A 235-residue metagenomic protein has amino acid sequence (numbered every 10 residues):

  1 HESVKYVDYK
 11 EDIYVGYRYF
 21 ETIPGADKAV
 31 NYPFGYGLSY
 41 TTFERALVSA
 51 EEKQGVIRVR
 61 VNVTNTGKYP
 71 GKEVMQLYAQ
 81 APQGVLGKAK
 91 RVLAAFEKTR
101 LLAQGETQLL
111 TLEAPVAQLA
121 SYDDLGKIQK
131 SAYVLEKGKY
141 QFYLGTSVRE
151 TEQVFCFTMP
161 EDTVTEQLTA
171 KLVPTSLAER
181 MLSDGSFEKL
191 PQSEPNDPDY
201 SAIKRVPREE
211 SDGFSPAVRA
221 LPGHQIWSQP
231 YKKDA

Functional and structural regions predicted by a protein language model:
H1-K72, Q104, A132-G145, T151-A235: Secreted, periplasmic, or luminal enzymes acting at the cell surface/secretory milieu
S39, Q80-P82, R91, K98 (+2 more regions): A structural signal for beta-strand and strand-to-loop patches characteristic of beta-rich domains
N65-G67, A81-Q83, V116-Q118, T146-V148: Beta-strand elements of well-folded, non-transmembrane domains
K68-L86, K90-R91: Short acidic, flexible loop segments centered on an aromatic residue
Q76-L77, S121, C156: Sparse recognition of residues in long alpha-helices and their boundaries
V85-I128: Intrinsically disordered, low-complexity Pro/Gly/Ser/Thr-rich segments with frequent PxxP/GP/PP motifs and embedded
